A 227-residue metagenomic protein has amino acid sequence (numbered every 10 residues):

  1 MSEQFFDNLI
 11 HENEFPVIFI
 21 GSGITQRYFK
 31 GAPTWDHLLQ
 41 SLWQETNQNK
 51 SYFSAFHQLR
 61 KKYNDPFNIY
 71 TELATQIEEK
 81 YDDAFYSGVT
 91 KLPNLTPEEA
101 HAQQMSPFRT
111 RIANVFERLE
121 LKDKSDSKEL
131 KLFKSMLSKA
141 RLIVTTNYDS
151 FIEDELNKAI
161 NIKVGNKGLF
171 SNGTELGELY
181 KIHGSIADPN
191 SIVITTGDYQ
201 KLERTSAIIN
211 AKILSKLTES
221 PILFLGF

Functional and structural regions predicted by a protein language model:
M1-Q200, T205-P221, L225: Conserved catalytic-core helix/loop/strand module for nucleotide-ribose chemistry
